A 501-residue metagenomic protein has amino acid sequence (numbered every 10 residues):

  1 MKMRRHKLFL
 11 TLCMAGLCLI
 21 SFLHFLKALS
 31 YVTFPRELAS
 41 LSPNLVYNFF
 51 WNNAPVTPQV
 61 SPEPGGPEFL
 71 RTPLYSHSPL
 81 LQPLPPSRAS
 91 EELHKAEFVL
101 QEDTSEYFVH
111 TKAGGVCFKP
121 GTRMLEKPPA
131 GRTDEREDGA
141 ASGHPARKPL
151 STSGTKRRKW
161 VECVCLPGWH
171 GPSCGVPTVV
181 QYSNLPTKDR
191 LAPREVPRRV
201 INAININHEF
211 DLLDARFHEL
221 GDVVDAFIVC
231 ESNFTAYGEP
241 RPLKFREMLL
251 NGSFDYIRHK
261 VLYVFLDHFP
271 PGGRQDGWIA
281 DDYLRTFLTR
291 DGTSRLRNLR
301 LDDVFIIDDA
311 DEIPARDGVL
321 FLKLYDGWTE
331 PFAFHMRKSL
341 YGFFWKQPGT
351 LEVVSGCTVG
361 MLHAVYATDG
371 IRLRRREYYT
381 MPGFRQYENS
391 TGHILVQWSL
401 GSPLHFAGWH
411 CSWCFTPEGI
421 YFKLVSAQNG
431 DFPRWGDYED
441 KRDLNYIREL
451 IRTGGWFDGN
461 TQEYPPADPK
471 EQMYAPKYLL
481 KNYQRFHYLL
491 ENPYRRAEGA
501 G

Functional and structural regions predicted by a protein language model:
M1-N52: N-terminal signal-anchor transmembrane helix specifying type II single-pass membrane topology of secretory-pathway
T111-R157: Small-residue (G/S/T/A) turn/hinge positions that recur once per unit in extracellular repeat modules
G121, H144, V196-V200, F234-I307 (+1 more regions): Active-site-proximal specificity loops/subdomain of glycosyltransferases
R158-P167: Extracellular cysteine-rich, disulfide-stabilized repeat modules
I201-E209, C230: A conserved hydrophobic helix/loop-capping motif in glycosyltransferases and polysaccharide synthases
E209-D222, A226, A236-M248: Short, well-formed alpha-helical segments that are part of the catalytic scaffolds of diverse glycosyltransferases
E312-D440, R448, R452, W456-F457: Conserved catalytic core of nucleotide-sugar-dependent glycosyltransferases
